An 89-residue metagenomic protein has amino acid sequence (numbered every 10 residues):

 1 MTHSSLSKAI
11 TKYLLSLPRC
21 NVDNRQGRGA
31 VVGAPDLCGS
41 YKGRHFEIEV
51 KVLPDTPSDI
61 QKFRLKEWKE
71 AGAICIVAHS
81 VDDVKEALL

Functional and structural regions predicted by a protein language model:
M1-L89: Catalytic phosphate/metal-binding cores of nucleic-acid and nucleotide-processing enzymes, i.e., regions that mediate
